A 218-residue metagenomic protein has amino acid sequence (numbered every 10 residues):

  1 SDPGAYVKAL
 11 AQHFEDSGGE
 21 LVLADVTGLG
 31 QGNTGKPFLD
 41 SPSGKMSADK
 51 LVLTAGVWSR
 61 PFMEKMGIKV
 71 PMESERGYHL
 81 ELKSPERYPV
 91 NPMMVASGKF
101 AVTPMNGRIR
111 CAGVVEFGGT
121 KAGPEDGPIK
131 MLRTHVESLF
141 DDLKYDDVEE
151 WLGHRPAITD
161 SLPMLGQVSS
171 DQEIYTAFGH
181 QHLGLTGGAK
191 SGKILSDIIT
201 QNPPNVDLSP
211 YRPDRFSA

Functional and structural regions predicted by a protein language model:
S1-P42, M46-K50: Helical element adjacent to the flavin cofactor pocket in flavoenzyme catalytic cores
S1-Q12, G123-M131, T186: Short beta-strand to alpha-helix junction loop
P3, A96-S97, E137-A218: C-terminal catalytic lobe of FAD-dependent flavoproteins
A9, D16, P61, K65 (+3 more regions): Alpha-helical scaffold segments in soluble metabolic enzymes
V22, V52, Y175-A177: Hydrophobic/aromatic beta-strand patches that form the interior of the parallel beta-sheet core in alpha/beta enzyme
G28-G30, G35-K36, K45-E173: Active-site substrate-recognition segment that forms the wall of the catalytic cavity or substrate channel
